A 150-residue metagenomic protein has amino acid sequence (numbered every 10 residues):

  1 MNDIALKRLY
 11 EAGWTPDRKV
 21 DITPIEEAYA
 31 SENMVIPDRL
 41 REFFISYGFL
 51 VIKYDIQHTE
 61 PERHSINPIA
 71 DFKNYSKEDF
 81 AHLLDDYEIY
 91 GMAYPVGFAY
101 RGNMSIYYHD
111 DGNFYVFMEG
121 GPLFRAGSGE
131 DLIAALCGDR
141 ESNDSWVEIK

Functional and structural regions predicted by a protein language model:
M1-N103, V147-I149: A surface-exposed partner-binding patch
P37, V116, F124-R125: A sequence-level detector of short linear motifs
V96, I106-Y107, P122: Conserved binding-pocket/active-site segment within a compact domain
G102, N113-F114: Short loop/turn segments at secondary-structure transitions that flank enzyme active sites
Y108-D111, M118-E119: Short acidic-glycine loop/turn motifs at beta-strand connectors
P122-V147: Compact, glycine/acidic-enriched structural inserts
